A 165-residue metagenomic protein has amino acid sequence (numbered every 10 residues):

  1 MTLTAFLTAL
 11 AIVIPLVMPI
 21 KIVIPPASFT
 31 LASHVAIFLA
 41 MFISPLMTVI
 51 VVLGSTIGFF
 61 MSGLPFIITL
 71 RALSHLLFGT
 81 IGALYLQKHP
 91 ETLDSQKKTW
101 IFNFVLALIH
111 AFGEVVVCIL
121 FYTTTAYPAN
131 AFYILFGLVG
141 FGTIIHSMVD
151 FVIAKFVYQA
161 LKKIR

Functional and structural regions predicted by a protein language model:
M1-R165: Loop-helix junctions at membrane interfaces
